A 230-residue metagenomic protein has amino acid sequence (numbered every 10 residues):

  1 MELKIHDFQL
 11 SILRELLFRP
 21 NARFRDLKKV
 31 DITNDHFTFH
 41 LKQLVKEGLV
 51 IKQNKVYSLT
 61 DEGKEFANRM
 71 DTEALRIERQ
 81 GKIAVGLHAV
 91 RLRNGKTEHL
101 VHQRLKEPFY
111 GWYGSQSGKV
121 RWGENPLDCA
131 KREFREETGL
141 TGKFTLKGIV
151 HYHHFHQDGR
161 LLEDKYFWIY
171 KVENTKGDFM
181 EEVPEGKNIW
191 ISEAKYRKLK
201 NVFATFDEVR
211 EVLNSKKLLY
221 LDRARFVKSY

Functional and structural regions predicted by a protein language model:
L3, D7, E15-T33, Y110 (+2 more regions): Nudix hydrolase/Nudix homology domain
N21, K28, I32-N34, K96-E136 (+1 more regions): Conserved Nudix-box catalytic region and its N-terminal flanking loop in Nudix hydrolases and closely related
V30-K46: Short amphipathic alpha-helical interaction segments
V56-G86: Acidic, metal-coordinating catalytic segment for phosphate/diphosphate chemistry, firing primarily on the Nudix
G86, E98, K187: Conserved beta-strand and immediately adjacent loop positions that scaffold enzyme active sites
V90-L92: Short hydrophobic alpha-helical segments used for membrane anchoring or interfacial signaling
V120-F144, H151-T205: Unchanged
